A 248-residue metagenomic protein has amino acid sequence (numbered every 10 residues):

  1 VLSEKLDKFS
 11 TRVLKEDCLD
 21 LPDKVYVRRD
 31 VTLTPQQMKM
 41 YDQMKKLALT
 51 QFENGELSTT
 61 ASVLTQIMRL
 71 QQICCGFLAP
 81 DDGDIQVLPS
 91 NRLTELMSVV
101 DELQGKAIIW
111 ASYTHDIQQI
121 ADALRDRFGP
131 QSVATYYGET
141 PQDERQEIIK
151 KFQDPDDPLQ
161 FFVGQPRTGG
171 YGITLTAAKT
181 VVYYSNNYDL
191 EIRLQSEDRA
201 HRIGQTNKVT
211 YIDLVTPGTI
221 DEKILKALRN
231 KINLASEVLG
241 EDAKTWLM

Functional and structural regions predicted by a protein language model:
V1-I85, P89-G105, Y211, L228-N230: Inter-lobe coupling linker of SF2 helicases/translocases
C18-K45, Q160, G164-L247: SF2 helicase/translocase ATPase core recognition
P89, S112-H115: Helix N-cap/beta->alpha junction signal
L96-V99, I120, S196-E197: Structural preference for long, well-ordered alpha-helical segments in enzyme cores
D101-E102, K151-D156, I173-L175: Conserved catalytic network of the ASCE P-loop NTPase/AAA+ motor domain
D101-K106, G129-P130, A177: Short glycine/proline-enriched coil/turn segments at helix->beta-strand junctions
A107-I108, A123, F152, L194-S196 (+1 more regions): A generic "structured core" feature
I108-W110, Q118-A121, F128-G169: Conserved helicase ATPase core of P-loop NTP-dependent helicases/translocases
